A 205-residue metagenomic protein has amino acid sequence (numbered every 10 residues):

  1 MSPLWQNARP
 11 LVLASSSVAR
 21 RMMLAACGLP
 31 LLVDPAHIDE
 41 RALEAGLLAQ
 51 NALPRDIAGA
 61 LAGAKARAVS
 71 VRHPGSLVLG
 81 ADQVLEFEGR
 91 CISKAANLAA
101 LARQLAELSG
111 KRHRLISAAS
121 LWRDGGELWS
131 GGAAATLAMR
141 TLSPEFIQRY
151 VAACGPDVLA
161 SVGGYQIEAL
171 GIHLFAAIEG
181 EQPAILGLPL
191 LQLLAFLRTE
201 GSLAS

Functional and structural regions predicted by a protein language model:
S2-L29: N-terminal beta1-alpha1 ligand-phosphate binding loop
P3-L11, L48-S205: Anionic-ligand binding patches
S16, A36, D124: Cofactor-binding loop segments of dinucleotide-utilizing enzymes, especially the Rossmann-like FAD- and NAD(P)+-binding
A19, D39-R41, E127: Surface-exposed, flexible loop/turn segments at secondary-structure boundaries
R20-P30, A62-A66, L79: Short N-terminal helix-initiation segments at or just after the protein's N-terminus
L31-A42: A short beta-strand-loop structural module common to alpha/beta enzyme folds
A42-L48: Short, charged, surface-exposed secondary-structure boundary motifs
